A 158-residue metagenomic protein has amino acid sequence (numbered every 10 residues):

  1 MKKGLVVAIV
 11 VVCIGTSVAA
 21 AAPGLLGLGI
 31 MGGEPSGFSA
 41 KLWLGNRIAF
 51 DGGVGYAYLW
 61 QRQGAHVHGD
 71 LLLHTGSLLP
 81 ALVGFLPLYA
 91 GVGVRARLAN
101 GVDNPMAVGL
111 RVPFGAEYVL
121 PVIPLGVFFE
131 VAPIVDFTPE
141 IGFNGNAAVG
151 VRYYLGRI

Functional and structural regions predicted by a protein language model:
M1-P23, I158: Cleavable N-terminal export/targeting peptides
A19-G69, G156-I158: Short glycine/proline- and aromatic-enriched beta-strand/turn motifs that initiate or cap beta-hairpins
L44-V127: Gram-negative (and chloroplast) outer-membrane scaffold detector with strong preference for beta-barrel transmembrane
H68-L71, F143-I158: Outer-membrane beta-barrel "beta-signal"
R97-L98, I134-D136: A short, flexible beta-alpha/helix-coil linker loop
F128-I134, A148-G150: C-terminal binding/interaction regions
D136-F143: A short acidic/glycine-rich loop-to-helix N-cap element
